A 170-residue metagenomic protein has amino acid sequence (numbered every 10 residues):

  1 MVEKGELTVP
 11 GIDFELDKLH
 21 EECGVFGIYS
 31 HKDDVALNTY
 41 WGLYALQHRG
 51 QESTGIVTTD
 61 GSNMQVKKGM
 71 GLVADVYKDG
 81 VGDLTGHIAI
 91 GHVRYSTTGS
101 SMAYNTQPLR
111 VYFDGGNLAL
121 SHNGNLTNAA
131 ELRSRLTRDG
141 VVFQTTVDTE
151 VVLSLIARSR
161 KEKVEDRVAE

Functional and structural regions predicted by a protein language model:
M1-E170: Conserved short alpha-helical segments that host acidic/polar catalytic motifs at enzyme active sites
